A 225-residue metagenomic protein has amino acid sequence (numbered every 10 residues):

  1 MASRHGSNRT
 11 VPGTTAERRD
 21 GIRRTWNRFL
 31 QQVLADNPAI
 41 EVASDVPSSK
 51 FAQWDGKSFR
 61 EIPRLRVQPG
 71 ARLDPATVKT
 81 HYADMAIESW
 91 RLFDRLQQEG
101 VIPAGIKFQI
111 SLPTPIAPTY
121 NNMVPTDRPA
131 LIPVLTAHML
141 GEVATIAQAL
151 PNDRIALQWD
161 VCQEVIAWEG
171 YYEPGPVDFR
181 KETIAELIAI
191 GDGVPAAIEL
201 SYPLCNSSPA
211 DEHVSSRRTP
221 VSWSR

Functional and structural regions predicted by a protein language model:
M1-I155, W159, A167-G170, G175-F179 (+3 more regions): Alpha/beta catalytic barrel-like cores
I155-D160, I198-E212: Aromatic-lined carbohydrate-recognition surfaces of secreted/lumenal glycan-active proteins
Q163: Active-site-adjacent pocket scaffolds in enzyme catalytic domains
I184-I198: Extended, H/D-rich, highly charged conserved domains that either
